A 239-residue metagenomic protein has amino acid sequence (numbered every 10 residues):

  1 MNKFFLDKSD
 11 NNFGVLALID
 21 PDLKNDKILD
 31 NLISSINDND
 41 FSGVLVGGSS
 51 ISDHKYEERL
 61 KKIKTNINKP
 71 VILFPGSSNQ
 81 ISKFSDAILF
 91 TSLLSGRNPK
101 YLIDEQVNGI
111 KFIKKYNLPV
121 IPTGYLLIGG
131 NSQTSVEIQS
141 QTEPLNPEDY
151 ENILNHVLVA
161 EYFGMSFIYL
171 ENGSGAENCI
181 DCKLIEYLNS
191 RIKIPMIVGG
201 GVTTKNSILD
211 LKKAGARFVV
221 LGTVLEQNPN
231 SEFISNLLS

Functional and structural regions predicted by a protein language model:
M1-I19, L23, I110-P122, G129: N-terminal amphipathic alpha-helix/helix-capping segment at the start of soluble metabolic enzymes
F13-L29, P75-S77, L127-I153, V198 (+1 more regions): Active-site mouth loops of central-metabolism enzymes
V15-I19, V44-V46, V71-L73, I88-F90 (+4 more regions): Hydrophobic faces of well-ordered beta-strands that scaffold small-molecule active sites in alpha/beta enzyme cores
L32, L73, S77-T91, S190-L221: Catalytic cores of alpha/beta
L45-I51, A87, T91-L102, N172-G175 (+2 more regions): Glycine-rich phosphate-binding active-site loops on the catalytic face of alpha/beta enzymes
Y56-N79, G109-I121, N178-T204, I234-S239: Alpha-helix-loop-beta-strand connector modules within alpha/beta enzyme cores
Q80-E161: Conserved anion-binding
Q139-I185, L225-N228, E232-F233: Glycine/Thr-rich beta-alpha phosphate-binding loop at enzyme active sites
